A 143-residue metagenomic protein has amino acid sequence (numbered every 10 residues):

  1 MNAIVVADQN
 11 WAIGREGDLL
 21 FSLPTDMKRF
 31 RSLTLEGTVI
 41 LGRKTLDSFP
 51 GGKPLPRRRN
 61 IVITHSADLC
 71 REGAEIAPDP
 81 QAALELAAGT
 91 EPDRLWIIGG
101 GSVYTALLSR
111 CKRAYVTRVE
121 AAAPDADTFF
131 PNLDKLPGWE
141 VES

Functional and structural regions predicted by a protein language model:
M1-S143: Enzymes that bind and transform nitrogen-containing heteroaromatic metabolites
